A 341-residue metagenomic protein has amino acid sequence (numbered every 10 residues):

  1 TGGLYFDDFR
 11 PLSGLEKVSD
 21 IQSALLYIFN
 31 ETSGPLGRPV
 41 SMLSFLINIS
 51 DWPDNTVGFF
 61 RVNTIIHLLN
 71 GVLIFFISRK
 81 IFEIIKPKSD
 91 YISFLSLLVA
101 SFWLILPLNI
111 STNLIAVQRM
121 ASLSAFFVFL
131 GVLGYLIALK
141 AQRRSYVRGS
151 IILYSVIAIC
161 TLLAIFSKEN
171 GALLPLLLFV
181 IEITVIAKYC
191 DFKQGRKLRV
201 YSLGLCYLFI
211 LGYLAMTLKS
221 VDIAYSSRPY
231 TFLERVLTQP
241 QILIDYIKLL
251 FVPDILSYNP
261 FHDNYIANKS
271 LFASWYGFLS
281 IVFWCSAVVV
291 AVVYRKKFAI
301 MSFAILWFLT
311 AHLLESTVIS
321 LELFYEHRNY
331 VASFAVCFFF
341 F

Functional and structural regions predicted by a protein language model:
T1-F341: Polytopic membrane enzymes that build or remodel cell-surface glycoconjugates and lipids
